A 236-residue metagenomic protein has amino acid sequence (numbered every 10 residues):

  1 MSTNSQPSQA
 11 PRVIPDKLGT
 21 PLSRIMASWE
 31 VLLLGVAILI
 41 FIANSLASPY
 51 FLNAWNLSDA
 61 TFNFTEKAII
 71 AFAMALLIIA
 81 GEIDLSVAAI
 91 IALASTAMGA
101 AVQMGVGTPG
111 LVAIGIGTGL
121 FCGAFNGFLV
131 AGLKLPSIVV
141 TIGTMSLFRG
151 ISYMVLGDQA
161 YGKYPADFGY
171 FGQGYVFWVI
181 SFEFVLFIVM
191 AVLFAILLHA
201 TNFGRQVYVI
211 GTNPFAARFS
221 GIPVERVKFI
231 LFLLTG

Functional and structural regions predicted by a protein language model:
M1-L32, A43, L52: Transmembrane alpha-helical segments of polytopic membrane transport and secretion proteins
P21-W29, A54-N63, G105-G110, F171-V185: Interfacial loop-to-helix junctions that mark the boundaries of transmembrane helices in multi-pass membrane
L33-S45, M74, M145, R149 (+2 more regions): Hydrophobic core segments of alpha-helical transmembrane domains in multi-pass membrane transport and ion-translocation
I38-G107, F128-L135: Single transmembrane alpha-helix segments in multi-pass membrane proteins
N63, V87-S95, L111-G119, S137 (+2 more regions): Alpha-helical transmembrane segments of multi-pass membrane proteins, especially transporters and channels
E66-K67, T96, G143-S152, F219-G221: Small-residue-rich segments of transmembrane alpha-helices in multi-pass membrane proteins, especially helix faces
G107-G115, F121-N126, V130, V176-G236: Helix-loop-helix "hairpin" substructures at the membrane interface of multi-pass membrane proteins
L133, S137-T201, V227-I230: Transmembrane helix-bundle core of multi-pass membrane transporters and related energy-transducing complexes
